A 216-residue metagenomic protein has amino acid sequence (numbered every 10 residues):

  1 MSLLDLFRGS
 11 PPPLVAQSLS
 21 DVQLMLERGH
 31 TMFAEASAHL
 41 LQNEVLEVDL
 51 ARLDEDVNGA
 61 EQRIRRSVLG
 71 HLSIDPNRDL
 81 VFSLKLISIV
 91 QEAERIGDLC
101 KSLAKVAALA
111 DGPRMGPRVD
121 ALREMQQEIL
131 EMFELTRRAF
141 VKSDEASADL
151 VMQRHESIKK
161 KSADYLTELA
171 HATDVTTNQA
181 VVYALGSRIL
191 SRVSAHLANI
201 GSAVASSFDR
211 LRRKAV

Functional and structural regions predicted by a protein language model:
M1-V216: Cytosolic, long alpha-helical scaffolding segments
